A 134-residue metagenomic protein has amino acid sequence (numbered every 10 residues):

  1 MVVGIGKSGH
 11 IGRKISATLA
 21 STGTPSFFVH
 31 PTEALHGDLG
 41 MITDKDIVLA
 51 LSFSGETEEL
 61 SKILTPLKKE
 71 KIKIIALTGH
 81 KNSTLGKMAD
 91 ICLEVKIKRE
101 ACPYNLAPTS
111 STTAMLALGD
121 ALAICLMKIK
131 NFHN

Functional and structural regions predicted by a protein language model:
M1-K130: Glycine-rich phosphate-binding loops that contact phosphosugars or nucleotide phosphates
H133-N134: Long, charged amphipathic helices and adjacent flexible linkers at domain junctions
